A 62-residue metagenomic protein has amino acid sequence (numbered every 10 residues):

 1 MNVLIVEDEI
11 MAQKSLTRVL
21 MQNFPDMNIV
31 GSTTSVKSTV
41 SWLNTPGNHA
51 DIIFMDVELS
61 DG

Functional and structural regions predicted by a protein language model:
M1-N2: Non-catalytic signal-transmission and effector/linker regions of two-component phosphorelay proteins
E7: Conserved acidic carboxylate
I10-S32: Two-component/phosphorelay signaling modules centered on CheY-like receiver
T17, S32-I52: Acidic, metal-coordinating helix/loop segments flanking the phosphotransfer/catalytic sites of two-component signaling
D26-N28, D51-F54: Short, surface-exposed linear patches
D56-E58: Active-site residues of response regulator receiver
S60-G62: The feature encodes the CheY-like receiver
